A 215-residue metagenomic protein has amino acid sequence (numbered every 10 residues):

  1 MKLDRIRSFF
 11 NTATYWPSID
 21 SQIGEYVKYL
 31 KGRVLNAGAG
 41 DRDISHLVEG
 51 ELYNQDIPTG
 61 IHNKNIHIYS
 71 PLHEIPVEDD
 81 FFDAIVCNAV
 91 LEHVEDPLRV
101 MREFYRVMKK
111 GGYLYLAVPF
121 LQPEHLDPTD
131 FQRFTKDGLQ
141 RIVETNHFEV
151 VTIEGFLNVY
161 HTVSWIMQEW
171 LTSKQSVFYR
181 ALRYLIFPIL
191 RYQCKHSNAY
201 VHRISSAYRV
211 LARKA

Functional and structural regions predicted by a protein language model:
M1-K28: Class I SAM-dependent methyltransferase Rossmann-like catalytic core, especially the SAM/SAH-binding loop
R7, N11, N88, D127: Conserved short-loop catalytic and cofactor-binding motifs
F10-T14, E92, Y200: Short, surface-exposed alpha-helical recognition segments that flank or form part of ligand/macromolecule-binding
N11-S18, K31-G32, N36, H46-G50 (+2 more regions): A broad, low-specificity signal for short, low-complexity segments enriched in glycine/proline and polar/charged
Y15-D20, N36-G38, I66-H67, R191-C194: Short gly/ser/thr-rich secondary-structure transition/capping motifs
E25-H125, T135-Q140, V210-R213: Conserved SAM-binding loop
L98-R99, E103, Y113-A215: S-adenosyl-L-methionine-dependent methyltransferase catalytic module, highlighting the catalytic core
